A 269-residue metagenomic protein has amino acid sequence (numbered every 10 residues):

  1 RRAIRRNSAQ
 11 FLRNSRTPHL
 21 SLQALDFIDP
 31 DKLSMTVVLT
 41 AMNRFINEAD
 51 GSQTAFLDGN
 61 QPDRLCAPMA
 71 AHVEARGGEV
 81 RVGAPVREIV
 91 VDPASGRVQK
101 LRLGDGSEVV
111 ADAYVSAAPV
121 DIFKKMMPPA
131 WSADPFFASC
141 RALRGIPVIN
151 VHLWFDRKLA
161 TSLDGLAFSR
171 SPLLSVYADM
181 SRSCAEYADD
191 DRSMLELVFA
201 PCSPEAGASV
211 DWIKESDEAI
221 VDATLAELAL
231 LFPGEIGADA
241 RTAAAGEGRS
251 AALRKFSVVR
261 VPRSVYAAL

Functional and structural regions predicted by a protein language model:
R1-V91: Active-site/ligand-binding neighborhood in enzyme catalytic cores
F11-D26, T161-D179, L253-A267: Short charge-dense sequence patches
L25-D26, A229-L269: Flavin (FAD/FMN) cofactor-binding core of flavoprotein oxidoreductases
S52-D58, S139, G207-S216: Active-site rim elements
N60, R64, E215-A223: A generic alpha-helix signature
A84-A208, E218-F232, V259: Mid-domain catalytic core of redox enzymes that form a hydrophobic substrate pocket/lid adjacent to a catalytic redox
